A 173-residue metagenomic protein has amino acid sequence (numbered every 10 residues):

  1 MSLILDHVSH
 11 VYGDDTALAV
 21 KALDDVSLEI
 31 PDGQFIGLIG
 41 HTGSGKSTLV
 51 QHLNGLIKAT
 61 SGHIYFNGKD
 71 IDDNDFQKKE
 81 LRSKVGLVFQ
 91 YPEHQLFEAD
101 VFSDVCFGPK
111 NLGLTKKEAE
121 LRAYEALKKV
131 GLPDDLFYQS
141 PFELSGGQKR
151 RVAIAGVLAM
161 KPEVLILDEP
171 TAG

Functional and structural regions predicted by a protein language model:
I39-H41: The feature captures the beta-strand-to-loop junction immediately N-terminal to the Walker
N54: Helix-to-loop junction immediately C-terminal to a conserved catalytic motif
G62-D73, L81: Conserved ABC transporter NBD signature motif
K117-D135: Conserved ABC ATPase "signature" region
S140-L144, Q148: Conserved ABC ATPase signature
K161: Conserved catalytic motifs of ABC-family nucleotide-binding domains
L165-D168: Catalytic Walker B motif of ABC-type/P-loop ATPase nucleotide-binding domains
